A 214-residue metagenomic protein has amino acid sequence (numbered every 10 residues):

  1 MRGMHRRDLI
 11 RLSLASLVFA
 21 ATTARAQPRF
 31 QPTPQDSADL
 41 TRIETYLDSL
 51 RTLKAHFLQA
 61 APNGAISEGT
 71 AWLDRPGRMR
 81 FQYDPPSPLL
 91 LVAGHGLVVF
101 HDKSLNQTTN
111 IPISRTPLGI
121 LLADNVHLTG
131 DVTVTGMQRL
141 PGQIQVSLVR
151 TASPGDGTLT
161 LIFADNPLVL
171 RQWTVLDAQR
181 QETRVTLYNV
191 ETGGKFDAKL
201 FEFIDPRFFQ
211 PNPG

Functional and structural regions predicted by a protein language model:
M1-S16: N-terminal secretory signal peptides and thylakoid transit peptides that target proteins across membranes
A21-T23: N-terminal signal peptide c-region/cleavage motif recognized by signal peptidases
Q27-Q35: Cleaved targeting-peptide boundary
P28, T70-I120, T183-R184: An acidic-aromatic
Y46-P62: A short, Trp-centered hydrophobic/proline-enriched beta-strand micro-motif
R51-L53, S67-G69, R75-G77, S87 (+5 more regions): Envelope-exposed proteins and targeting segments
K103-L148: Surface-exposed, polar helix/loop patches in the mature regions of secreted/periplasmic/lumenal proteins that form
T129-T133, R139-G214: Gly/Pro-enriched, hydrophobic low-complexity segments that function as extracytoplasmic propeptides/linkers
